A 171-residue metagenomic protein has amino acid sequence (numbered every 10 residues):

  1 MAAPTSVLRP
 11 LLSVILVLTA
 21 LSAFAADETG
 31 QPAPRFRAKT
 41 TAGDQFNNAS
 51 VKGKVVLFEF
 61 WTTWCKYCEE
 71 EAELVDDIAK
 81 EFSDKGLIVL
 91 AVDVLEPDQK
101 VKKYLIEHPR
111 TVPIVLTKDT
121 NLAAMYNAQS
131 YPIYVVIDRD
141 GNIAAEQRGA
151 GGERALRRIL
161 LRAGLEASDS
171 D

Functional and structural regions predicted by a protein language model:
M1-V14: Bacterial N-terminal signal peptides that target proteins for export
L18-R35, K52, E166-D171: N-proximal helix/coil linker or "cap" segments that precede and/or mark the start of modular domains
D27, T40-T41, I137-D138: Short, acidic, Ser/Thr-enriched surface-loop or helix-capping motifs
R35-V56: A short beta-strand-turn-helix
K54-V56, F60-W64, S130: Short pre-active-site segment immediately N-terminal to redox-active cysteine/selenocysteine motifs in thiol-based
L57-F58, V89, Y134: Hydrophobic beta-strand anchors of alpha/beta hydrolase catalytic cores
E69-H108, K118-M125: Structural microenvironment flanking redox-active thiols in thiol-disulfide oxidoreductases
Y104-T111, T117-L161: Thiol/disulfide oxidoreductase modules built on the thioredoxin-like
